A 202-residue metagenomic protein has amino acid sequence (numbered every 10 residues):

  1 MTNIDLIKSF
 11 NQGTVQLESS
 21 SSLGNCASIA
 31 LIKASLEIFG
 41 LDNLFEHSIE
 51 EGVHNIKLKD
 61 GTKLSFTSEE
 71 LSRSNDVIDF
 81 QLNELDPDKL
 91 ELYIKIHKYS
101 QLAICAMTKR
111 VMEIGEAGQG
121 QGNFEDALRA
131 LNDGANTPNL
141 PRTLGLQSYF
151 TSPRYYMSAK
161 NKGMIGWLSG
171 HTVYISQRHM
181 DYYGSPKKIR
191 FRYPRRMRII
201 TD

Functional and structural regions predicted by a protein language model:
M1-Q16, D202: Non-catalytic, low-structured ubiquitin/UBL-interacting segments
S19, T62-Q177, D181-Y183, F191-D202: Predominantly the structural core of cysteine protease catalytic domains
S21-S35: Active-site nucleophilic cysteine motif
E37-F39: Short arginine-rich
L41-E51: Short, glycine/acidic-rich hinge or "gate" loops at secondary-structure transitions that mediate conformational
E50-N55, K59: Short beta-strand-centered interaction patches in the first periplasmic/extracellular domains of large envelope
